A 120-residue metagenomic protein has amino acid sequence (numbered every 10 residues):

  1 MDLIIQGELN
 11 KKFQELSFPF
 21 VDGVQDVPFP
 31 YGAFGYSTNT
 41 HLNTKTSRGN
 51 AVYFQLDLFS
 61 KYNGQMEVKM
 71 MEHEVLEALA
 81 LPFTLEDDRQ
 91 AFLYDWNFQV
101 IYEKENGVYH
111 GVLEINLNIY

Functional and structural regions predicted by a protein language model:
M1-D22, P28, Y36-Y120: Charged, amphipathic alpha-helical segments and their flanking helix caps
